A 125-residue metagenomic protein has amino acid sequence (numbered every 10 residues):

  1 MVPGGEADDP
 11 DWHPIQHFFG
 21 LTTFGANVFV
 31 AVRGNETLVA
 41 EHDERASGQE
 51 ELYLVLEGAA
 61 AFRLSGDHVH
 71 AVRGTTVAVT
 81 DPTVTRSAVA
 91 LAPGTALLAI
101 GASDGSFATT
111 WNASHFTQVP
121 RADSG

Functional and structural regions predicted by a protein language model:
M1-E36, E41, F116, P120-G125: A short, N-terminal "cap"/entry segment at the start of jelly-roll beta-barrel domains of the cupin/DSBH fold
T23, Q49-L52, G94-T95: Short, surface-exposed beta-edge/turn micro-motifs
V28, L56-E57, L64-G66, A90 (+1 more regions): Residue-level recognition of conserved beta-strand positions in structured domain cores
R45-F62: Short, conserved beta-strand element in jelly-roll/cupin
E51, D67-H68, S87: Short, conserved secondary-structure segments in the cores of folded domains
F62-R63, V79, T85-A92, A108: Short beta-strand His + acidic residue motifs that chelate non-heme Fe in jelly-roll/DSBH and cupin folds
S65-T83: Short acidic-glycine-tyrosine-enriched beta hairpin
V89-G125: Double-stranded beta-helix
